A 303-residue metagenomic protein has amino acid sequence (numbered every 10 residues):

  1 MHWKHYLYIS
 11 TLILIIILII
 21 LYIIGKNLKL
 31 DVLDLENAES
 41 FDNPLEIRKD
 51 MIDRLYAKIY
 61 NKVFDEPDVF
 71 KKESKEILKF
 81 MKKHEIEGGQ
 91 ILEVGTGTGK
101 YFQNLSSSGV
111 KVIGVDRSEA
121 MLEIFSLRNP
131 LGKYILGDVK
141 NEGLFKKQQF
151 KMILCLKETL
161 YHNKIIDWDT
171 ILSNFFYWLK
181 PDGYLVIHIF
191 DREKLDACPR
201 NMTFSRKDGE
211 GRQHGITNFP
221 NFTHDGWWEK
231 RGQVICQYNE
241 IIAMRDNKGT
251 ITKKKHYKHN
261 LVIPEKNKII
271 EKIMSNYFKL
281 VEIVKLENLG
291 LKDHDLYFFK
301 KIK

Functional and structural regions predicted by a protein language model:
I19-I86: Conserved class I S-adenosyl-L-methionine
G88-G97: Conserved class I S-adenosyl-L-methionine
T98-E142: Class I SAM-dependent methyltransferase SAM/SAH-binding core
L144-I153: A short acidic, Gly/Pro-enriched loop at the edge of an enzyme's catalytic core that lines a small-molecule cofactor
D169-P181: A short glycine-rich, Lys/Arg-flanked "PGG" loop and its adjoining helix->strand segment in the class I
D182-I189: Conserved beta-strand signature within the Rossmann-like core of class I S-adenosyl-L-methionine
I189-K268: SAM-dependent methyltransferase
V262-K303: C-terminal lobe and adjacent flexible extensions of AdoMet/dcAdoMet transferase-like proteins
